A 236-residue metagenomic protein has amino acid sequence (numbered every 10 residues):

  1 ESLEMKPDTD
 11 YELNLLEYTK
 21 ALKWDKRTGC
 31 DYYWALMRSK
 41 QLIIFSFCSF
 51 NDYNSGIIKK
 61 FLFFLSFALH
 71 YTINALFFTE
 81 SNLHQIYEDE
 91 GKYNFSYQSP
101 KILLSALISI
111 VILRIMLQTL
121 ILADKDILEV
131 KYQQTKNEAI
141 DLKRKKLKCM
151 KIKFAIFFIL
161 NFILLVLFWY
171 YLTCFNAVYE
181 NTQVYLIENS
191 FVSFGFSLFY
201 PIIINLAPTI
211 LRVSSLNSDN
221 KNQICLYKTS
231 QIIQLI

Functional and structural regions predicted by a protein language model:
E1-I236: Extramembranous, membrane-proximal N-terminal regions and early juxtamembrane loops of multi-pass membrane proteins
